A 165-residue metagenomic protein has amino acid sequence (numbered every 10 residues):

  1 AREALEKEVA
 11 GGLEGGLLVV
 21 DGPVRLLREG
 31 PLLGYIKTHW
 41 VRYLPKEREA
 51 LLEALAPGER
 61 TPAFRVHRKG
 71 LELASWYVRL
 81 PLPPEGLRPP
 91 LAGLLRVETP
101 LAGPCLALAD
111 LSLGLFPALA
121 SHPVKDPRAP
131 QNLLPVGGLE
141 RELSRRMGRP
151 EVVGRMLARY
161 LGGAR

Functional and structural regions predicted by a protein language model:
A1-R165: Long, contiguous domain-sized segments
